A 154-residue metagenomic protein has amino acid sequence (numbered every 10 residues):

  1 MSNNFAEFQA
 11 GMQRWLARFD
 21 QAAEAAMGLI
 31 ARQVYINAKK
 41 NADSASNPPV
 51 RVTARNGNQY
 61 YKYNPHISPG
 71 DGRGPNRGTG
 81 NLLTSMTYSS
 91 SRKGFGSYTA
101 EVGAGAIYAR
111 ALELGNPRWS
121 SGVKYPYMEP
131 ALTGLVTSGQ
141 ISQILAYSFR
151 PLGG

Functional and structural regions predicted by a protein language model:
M1-G154: Short, Lys/Arg-rich flexible segments
